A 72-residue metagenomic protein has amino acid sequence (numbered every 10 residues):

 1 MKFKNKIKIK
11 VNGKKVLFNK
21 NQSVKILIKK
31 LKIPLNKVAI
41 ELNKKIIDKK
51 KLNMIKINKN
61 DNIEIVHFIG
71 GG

Functional and structural regions predicted by a protein language model:
M1-G71: Ubiquitin-like/PB1-type beta-grasp interaction modules and other compact soluble beta-rich domains
